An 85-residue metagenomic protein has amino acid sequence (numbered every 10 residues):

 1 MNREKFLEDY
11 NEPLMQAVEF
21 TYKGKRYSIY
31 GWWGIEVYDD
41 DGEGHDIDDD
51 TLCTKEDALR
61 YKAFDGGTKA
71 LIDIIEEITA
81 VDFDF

Functional and structural regions predicted by a protein language model:
M1-T21: Negatively charged, low-complexity tracts enriched in Asp/Glu with abundant Ser/Thr
L7, T21-K23, D65, D84: Compositionally biased, low-structure terminal segments
D9, I74-E77: Charge-rich, solvent-exposed alpha-helical interaction surfaces
P13-M15, I35, E76: Generic secretory/membrane-interface signal
R26-D73: Acidic, low-complexity, intrinsically disordered interaction modules
T79-F85: Short acidic DE-rich linear segments
